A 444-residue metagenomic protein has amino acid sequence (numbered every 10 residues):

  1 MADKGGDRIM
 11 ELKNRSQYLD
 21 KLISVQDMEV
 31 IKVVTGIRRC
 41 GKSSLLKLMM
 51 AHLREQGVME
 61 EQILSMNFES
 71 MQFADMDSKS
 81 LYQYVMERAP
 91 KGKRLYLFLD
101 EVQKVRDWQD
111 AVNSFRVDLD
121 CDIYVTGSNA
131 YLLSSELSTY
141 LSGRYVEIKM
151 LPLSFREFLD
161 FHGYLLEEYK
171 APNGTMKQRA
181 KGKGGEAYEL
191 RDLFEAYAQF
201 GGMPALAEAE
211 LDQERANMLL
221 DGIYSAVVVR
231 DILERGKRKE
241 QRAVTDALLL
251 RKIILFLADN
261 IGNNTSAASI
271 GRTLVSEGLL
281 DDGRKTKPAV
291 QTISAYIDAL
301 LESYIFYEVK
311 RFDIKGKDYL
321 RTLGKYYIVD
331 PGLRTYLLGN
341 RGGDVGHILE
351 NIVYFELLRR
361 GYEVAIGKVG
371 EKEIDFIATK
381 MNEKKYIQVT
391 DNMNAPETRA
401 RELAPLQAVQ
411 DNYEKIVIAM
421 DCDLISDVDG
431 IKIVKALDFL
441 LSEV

Functional and structural regions predicted by a protein language model:
M1-I23, D27: N-terminal pre-Walker A segment at the start of P-loop NTPase domains
A2, E136-D259, N263: Interdomain motor-coupling "hinge/lid" segment immediately C-terminal to the ATP-binding subdomain of NTP-driven enzymes
D3, E208, Q213-E383: Accessory nucleic acid-recognition modules appended to NTPase machines
V34: Hydrophobic anchor at the beta1->P-loop junction of P-loop NTPases
K42: Conserved lysine of the Walker
L45, M49: Hydrophobic positions on the alpha1 helix immediately C-terminal to the Walker A/P-loop
L64-K93: Short glycine-rich substrate-engagement loop in P-loop NTPases that contacts/grips substrate
D122-S128, K149: Structural recognition of the conserved hydrophobic beta-strand(s) that form the central parallel beta-sheet of P-loop
